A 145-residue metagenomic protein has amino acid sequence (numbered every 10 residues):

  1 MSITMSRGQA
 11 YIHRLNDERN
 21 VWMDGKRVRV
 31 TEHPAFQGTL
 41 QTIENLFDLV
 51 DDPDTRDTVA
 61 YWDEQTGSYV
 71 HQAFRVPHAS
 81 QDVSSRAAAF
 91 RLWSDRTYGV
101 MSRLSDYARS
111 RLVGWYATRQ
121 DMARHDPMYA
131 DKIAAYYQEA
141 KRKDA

Functional and structural regions predicted by a protein language model:
M1-Q65: Acidic/polar, glycine-rich intrinsically disordered N-terminal extensions of enzymes
D63-A145: Glycine-rich flavin
